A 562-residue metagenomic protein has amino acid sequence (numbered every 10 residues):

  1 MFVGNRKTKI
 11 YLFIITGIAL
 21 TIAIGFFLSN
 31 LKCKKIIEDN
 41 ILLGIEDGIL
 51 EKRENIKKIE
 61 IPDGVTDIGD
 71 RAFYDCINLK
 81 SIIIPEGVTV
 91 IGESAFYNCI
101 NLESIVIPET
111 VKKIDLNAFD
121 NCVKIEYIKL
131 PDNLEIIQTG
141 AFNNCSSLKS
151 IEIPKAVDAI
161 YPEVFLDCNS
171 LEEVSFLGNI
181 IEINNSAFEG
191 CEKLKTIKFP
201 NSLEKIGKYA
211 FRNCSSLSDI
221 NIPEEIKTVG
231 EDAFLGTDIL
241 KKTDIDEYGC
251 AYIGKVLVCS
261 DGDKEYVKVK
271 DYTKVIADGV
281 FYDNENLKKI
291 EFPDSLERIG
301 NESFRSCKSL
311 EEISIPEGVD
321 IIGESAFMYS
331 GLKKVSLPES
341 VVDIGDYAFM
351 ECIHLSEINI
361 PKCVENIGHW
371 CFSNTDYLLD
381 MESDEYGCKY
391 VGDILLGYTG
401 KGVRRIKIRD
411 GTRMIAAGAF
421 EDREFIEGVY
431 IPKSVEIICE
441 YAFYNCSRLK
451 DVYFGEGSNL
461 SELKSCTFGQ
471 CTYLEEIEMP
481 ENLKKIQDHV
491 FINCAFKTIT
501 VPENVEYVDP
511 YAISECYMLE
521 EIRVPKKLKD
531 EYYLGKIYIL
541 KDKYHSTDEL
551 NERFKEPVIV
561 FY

Functional and structural regions predicted by a protein language model:
F2-I18: N-terminal Sec-pathway targeting helices
I10-I14, L28-L43, R53-D67, I77-V90 (+20 more regions): Structural signature of tandem-repeat unit edges
I18-L28: Hydrophobic alpha-helical membrane-insertion segments, chiefly the h-region of N-terminal signal peptides
I49, D70-A72, G92-Y97, D115-D120 (+15 more regions): Consensus positions within tandem repeat domains that build extended binding/scaffold surfaces
